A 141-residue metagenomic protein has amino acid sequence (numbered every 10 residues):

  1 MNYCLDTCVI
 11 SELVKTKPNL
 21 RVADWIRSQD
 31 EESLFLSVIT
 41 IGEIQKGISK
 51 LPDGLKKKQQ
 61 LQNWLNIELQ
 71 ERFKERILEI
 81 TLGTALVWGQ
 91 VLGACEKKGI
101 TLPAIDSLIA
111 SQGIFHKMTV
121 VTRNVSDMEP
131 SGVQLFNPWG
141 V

Functional and structural regions predicted by a protein language model:
M1, A110-V141: Acidic, PIN/NYN-like endoribonuclease modules and their adjacent C-terminal/linker elements
M1-I39, I48-I67, V141: Short, well-structured N-terminal submotif of metal-dependent ribonuclease cores
D6-T7, V22, I44, W88 (+2 more regions): Generic structural signal for small/hydrophobic residues in well-ordered secondary structure, especially within
V9, T40, T84, I109 (+1 more regions): Alpha-helix capping/helix-boundary segments
I10-S11, G42-Q45, E129, F136: Nucleotide phosphate-binding site architecture
V38-I39, T81, N124, W139: Residues at the C-termini of beta-strands that transition into short coil/loop
K46-P52, K74-V120: Active-site neighborhoods of divalent-metal-dependent phosphate/nucleic-acid chemistry enzymes
